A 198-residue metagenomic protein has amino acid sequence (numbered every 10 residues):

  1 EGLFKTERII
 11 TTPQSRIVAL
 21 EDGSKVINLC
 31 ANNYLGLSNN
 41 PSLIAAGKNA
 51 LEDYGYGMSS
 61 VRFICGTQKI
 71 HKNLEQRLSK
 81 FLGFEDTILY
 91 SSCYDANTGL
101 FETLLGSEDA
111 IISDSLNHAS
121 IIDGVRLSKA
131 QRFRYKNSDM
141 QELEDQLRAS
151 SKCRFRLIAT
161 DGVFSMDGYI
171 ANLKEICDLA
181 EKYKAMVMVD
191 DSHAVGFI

Functional and structural regions predicted by a protein language model:
L3-Y56, A185: N-terminal "arm"/small-domain region of PLP-dependent enzymes with the aminotransferase-like
N33, F133, N137-V189: Active-site phosphate-binding strand-loop segment of PLP-dependent enzymes
G36-L37, I64-T67, A119, M140-Q141 (+2 more regions): Short, small-residue-enriched loops and turns at beta-alpha junctions that line or gate enzyme active sites
A45-C93: Conserved N-terminal alpha-helix of the aminotransferase class I/II PLP-enzyme fold
M58, I111, R132, V187-M188: Hydrophobic beta-strand scaffold residues
L100-A119: Conserved PLP-anchoring active-site segment centered on the Schiff-base-forming lysine
S107, L127-K129, Y183: Short, structured coil segments at secondary-structure junctions
